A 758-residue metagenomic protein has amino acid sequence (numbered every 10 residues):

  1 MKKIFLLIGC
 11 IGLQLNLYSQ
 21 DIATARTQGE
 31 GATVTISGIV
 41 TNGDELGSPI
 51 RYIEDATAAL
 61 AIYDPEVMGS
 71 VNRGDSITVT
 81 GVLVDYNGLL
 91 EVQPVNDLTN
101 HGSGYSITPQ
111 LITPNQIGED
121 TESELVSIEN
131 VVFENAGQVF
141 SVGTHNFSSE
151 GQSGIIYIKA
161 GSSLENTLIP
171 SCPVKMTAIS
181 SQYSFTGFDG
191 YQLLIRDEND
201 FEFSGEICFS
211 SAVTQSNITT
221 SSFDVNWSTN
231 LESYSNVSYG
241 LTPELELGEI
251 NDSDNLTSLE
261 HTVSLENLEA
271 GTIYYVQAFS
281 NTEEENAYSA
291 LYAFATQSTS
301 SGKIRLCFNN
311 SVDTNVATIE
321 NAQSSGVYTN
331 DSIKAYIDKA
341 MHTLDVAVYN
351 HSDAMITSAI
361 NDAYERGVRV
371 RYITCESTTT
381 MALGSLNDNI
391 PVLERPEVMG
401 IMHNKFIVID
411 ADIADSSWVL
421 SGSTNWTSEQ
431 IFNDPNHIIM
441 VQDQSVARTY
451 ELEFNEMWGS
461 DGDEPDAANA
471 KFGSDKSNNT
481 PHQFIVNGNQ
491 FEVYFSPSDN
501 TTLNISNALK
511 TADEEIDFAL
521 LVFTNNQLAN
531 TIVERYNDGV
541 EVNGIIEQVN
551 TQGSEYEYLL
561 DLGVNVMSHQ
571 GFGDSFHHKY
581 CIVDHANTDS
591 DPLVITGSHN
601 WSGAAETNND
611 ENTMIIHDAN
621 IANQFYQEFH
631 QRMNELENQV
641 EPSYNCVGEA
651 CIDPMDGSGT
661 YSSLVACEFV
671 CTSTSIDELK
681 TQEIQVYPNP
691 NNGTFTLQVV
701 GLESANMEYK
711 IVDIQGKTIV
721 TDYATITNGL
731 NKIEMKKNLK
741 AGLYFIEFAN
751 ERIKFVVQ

Functional and structural regions predicted by a protein language model:
Q20-A25, S204-S211, V640-E641, C671-Y687 (+2 more regions): Residue-level detector of functionally pivotal "anchor" positions at catalytic/ligand-binding pockets or at interdomain
Q20-I207, E284-E285: OB-fold single-stranded nucleic acid-binding module
V34-I36, V126, S221-V225, G693-L697: Structural beta-strand segments of beta-rich domains
T80, T177-I179, Y275-F279, F745-E747: Extracellular recognition modules
P170, L265-I273, E703, K736-A741: Surface-exposed, short loops/turns at beta-strand junctions within beta-sandwich domains
G205-S298: Short, surface-exposed linear motifs at loops/turns and structural transition points
T242, D677-Y687, N691-Q758: C-terminal outer-membrane/trafficking sorting elements
Q297-R371, E376-D388, D410-V640: Charged, low-complexity intrinsically disordered terminal segments
